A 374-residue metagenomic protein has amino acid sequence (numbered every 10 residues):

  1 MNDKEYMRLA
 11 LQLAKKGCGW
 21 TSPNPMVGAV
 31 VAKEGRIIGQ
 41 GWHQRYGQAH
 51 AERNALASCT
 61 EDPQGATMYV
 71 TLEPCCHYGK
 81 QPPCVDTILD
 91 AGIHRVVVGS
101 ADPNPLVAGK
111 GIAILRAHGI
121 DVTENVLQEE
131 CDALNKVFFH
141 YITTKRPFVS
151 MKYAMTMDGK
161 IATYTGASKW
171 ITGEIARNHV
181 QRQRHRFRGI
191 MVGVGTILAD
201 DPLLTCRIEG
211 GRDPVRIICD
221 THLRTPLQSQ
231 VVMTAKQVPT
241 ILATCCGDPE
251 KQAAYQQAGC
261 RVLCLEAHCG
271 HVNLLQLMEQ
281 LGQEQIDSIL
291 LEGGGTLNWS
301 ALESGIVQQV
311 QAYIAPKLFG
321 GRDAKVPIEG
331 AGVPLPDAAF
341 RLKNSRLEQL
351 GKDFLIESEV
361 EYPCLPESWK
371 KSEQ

Functional and structural regions predicted by a protein language model:
N2-R8, L13-G17, S22-N24, P63 (+3 more regions): Enzymes that bind and transform nitrogen-containing heteroaromatic metabolites
R8, Q12-K15, G39, H50-R53 (+4 more regions): A broad detector of short, well-ordered amphipathic alpha-helices that serve as recognition/interaction surfaces
A10-A14, P23, E34-G41, E130-T143 (+1 more regions): A short, flexible N-terminal coil/short beta segment enriched in small residues
G19-P23, I112, V126-A154: Proteins enriched for Cys/Gly/acidic motifs involved in redox and nucleic-acid/cofactor modification
G28: Helix-turn-helix
V31-E130, V215, I241, C246 (+1 more regions): Zn2+-dependent cytidine deaminase-like catalytic core
N104, A108, E124-L127, I142-R146 (+1 more regions): Short capping loops/turns at secondary-structure boundaries
P105-L106, D132, N298, G320: Generic structural signal for helix capping and beta-alpha/helix-loop junctions
